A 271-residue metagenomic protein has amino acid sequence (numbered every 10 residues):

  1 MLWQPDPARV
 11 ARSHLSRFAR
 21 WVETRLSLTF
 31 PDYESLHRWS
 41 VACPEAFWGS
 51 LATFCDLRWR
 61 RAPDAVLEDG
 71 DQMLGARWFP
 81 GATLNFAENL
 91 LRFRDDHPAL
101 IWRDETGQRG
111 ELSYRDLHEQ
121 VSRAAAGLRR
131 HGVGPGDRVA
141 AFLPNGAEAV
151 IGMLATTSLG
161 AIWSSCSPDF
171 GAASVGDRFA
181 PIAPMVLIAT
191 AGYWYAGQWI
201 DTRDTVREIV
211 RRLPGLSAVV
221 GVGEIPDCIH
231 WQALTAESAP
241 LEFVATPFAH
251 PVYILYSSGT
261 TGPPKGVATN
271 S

Functional and structural regions predicted by a protein language model:
L2-L74: N-terminal amphipathic, basic-rich helices that act as targeting or association modules
R20, T24-T29, A87-D116, G223-I229 (+1 more regions): AMP-dependent adenylate-forming
E34-W39, L100-L154, G171-G176, H230-A233 (+2 more regions): Conserved AMP-binding/adenylate-forming core of the ANL superfamily
V41, G49-P63, P80-I101, A249: A short N-terminal helical cap/helix-turn-helix that marks the beginning of AMP-binding/adenylate-forming
D96-P98, G221, T235-Y256, P263 (+1 more regions): Conserved pre-ATP/AMP-binding loop-to-beta segment of ANL
T106, V186-F248: ANL superfamily adenylate-forming
V139, T156, P251, S257-T260: Conserved S/T- and glycine-rich ATP-binding loop of Class I adenylate-forming
A140-L143, A149, M153, T157-E208 (+1 more regions): Short beta-strand->loop structural element characteristic of the AMP-binding/adenylate-forming
